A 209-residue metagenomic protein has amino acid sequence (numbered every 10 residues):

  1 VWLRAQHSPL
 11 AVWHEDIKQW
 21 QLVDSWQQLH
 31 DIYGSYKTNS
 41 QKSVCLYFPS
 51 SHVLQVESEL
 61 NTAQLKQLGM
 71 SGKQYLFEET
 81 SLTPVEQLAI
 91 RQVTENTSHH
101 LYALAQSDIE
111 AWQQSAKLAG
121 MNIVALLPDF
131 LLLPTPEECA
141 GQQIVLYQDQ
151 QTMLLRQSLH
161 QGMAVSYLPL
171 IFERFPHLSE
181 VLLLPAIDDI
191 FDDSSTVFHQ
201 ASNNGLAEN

Functional and structural regions predicted by a protein language model:
V1-N209: Hydrophobic/aromatic-enriched cytosolic interaction surfaces used to assemble or bind macromolecules
